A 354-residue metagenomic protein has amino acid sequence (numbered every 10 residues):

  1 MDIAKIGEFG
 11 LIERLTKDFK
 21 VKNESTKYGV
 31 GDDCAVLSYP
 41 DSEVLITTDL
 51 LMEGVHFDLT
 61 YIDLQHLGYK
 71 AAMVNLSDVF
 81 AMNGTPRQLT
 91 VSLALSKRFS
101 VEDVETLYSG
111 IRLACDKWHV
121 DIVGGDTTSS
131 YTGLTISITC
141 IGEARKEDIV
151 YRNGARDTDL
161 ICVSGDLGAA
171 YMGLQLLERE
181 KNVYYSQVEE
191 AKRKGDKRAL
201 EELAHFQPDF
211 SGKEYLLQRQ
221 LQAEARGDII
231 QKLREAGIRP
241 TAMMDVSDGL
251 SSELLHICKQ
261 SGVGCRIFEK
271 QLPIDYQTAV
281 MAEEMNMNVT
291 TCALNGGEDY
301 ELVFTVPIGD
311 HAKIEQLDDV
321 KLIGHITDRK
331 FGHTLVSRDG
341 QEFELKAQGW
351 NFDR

Functional and structural regions predicted by a protein language model:
M1-D63, M82, V91: Extreme N-terminal cap/leader segments of soluble proteins
D2-K20, R98-D121, Y131-I136, I141 (+1 more regions): Glycine-/charge-enriched secondary-structure boundary and capping motifs
Y28, T60-V74, R98-S109, E147: Glycine-rich anion/phosphate-binding loops
V36, N75, N83, I122 (+4 more regions): Residue-level signal for inorganic ion chemistry
S38-D41, R87-E180, H325: Glycine-rich anion-binding loops of enzyme active sites
L45, T135, Y151-Q231: Short, acidic (Asp/Glu-rich) active-site segment that either coordinates a divalent metal cofactor
I62-Q65, L216-Q222, T241-A242, T290-C292: Short pre-catalytic strand/loop immediately N-terminal to key active-site residues, enriched for Gly-Thr
L64-Q88, S109-K117, K232, S251-I257: Small-aliphatic-rich amphipathic alpha-helix that forms the alpha element of a beta-alpha
